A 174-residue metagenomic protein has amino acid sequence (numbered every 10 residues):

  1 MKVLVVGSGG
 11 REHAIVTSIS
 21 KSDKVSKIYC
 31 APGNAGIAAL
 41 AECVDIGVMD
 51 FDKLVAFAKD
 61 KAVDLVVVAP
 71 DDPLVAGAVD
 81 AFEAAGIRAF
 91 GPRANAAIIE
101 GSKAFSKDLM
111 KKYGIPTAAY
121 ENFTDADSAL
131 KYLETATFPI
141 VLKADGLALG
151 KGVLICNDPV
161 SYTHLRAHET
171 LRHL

Functional and structural regions predicted by a protein language model:
M1-A94: ATP-binding N-terminal substructure of ATP-dependent carboxylate-amine bond-forming enzymes
D50, S102, D125-A126, D158: Acidic/polar helix N-cap motif
E83, K111, E134: Anion (oxyanion) recognition and catalysis
P92-E100, N122: A short, structured active-site edge motif that brings together acidic residues
S102-E121: Short, glycine-/small-residue-rich phosphate/pyrophosphate-handling segment
T117-N122, I140-R166: Glycine-rich phosphate-binding loop of ATP-grasp-fold ATP-dependent ligases
H164-L174: Single conserved hydrophobic/aromatic residue that forms the stacking wall/gate of nucleotide- or nucleobase-binding
